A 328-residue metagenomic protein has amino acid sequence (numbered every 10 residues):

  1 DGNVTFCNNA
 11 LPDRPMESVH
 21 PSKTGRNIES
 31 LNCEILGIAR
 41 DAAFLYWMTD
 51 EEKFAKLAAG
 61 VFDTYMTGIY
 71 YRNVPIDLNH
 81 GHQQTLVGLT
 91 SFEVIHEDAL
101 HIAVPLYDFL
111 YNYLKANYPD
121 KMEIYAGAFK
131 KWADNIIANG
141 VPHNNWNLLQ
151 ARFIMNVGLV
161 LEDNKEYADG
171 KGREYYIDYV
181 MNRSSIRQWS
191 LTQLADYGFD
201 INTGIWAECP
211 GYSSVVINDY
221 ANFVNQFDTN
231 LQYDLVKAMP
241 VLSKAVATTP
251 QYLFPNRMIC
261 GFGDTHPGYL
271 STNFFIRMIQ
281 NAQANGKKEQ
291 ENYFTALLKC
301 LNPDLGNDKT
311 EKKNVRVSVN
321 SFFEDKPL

Functional and structural regions predicted by a protein language model:
D1-H20: Low-complexity, Ser/Thr/Pro/Gly-enriched N-terminal "stalk/linker" regions
N3, N8, C33-L36, L45 (+1 more regions): Intrinsically disordered, low-complexity regions
P15-C33: Hydrophobic transmembrane alpha-helices
N27-L253, T265-H266: Aromatic-lined, polymer-binding surfaces characteristic of secreted/periplasmic polysaccharide-degrading enzymes
A207-L328: Extended polysaccharide-engagement surfaces of secreted carbohydrate-active enzymes
